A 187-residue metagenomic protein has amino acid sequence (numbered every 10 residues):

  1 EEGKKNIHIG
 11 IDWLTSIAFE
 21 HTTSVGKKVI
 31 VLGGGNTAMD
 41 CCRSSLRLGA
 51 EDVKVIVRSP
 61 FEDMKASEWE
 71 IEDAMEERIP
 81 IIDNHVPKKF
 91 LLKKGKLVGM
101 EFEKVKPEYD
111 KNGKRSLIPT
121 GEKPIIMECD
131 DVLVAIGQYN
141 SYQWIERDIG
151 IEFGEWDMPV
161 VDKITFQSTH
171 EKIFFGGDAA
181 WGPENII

Functional and structural regions predicted by a protein language model:
E1-E2, C42-S44, S67-E68, W144-D148 (+1 more regions): Short amphipathic alpha-helical segments
K5-G26, D110-P183: FAD-site-proximal beta/loop scaffold in flavoenzymes
H8, P80-I82, E101: General small-molecule cofactor/ligand-binding pocket signal
T15-I17, C42-K89: Rossmann-like dinucleotide-binding cores of NAD(P)H-dependent redox enzymes
H21-A50: Rossmann-like NAD(P)H-binding beta-loop-alpha module
G34, V57-P60, D178: Cofactor-binding loop segments of dinucleotide-utilizing enzymes, especially the Rossmann-like FAD- and NAD(P)+-binding
N84-K96, V105-E108: A conserved short coil-to-beta-strand element within the FAD-binding core of flavoproteins
